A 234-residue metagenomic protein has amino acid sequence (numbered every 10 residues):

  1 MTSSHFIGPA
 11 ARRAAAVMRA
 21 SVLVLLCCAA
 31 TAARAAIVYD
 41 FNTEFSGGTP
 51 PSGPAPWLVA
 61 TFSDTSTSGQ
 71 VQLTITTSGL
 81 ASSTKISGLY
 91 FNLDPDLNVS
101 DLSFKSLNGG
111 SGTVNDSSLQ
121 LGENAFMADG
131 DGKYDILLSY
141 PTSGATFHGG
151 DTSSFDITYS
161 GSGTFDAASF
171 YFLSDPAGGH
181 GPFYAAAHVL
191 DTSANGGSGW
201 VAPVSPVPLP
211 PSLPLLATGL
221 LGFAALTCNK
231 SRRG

Functional and structural regions predicted by a protein language model:
M1-A16, R232-G234: N-terminal secretory signal peptides that target proteins for export/translocation
H5-F6, L23, N108, F155 (+2 more regions): Serine/proline-rich low-complexity intrinsically disordered segments, especially terminal tails, linkers
A15, P95, L226-R232: Residue-level recognition of conserved structural "scaffold" positions that shape functional pockets and channels
R19-A29: Bacterial N-terminal signal peptides
A29-A30, K230: Residue-level detector of bioactive/disordered segments in secreted/extracellular proteins and virion assembly
T31-A35: Sec/Tat signal peptide C-region and signal peptidase I cleavage site
A36-P206: Helix-boundary and membrane-interface capping/anchor signal
P208-C228: A short, hydrophobic C-terminal helix/tail in secreted or cell-surface proteins
